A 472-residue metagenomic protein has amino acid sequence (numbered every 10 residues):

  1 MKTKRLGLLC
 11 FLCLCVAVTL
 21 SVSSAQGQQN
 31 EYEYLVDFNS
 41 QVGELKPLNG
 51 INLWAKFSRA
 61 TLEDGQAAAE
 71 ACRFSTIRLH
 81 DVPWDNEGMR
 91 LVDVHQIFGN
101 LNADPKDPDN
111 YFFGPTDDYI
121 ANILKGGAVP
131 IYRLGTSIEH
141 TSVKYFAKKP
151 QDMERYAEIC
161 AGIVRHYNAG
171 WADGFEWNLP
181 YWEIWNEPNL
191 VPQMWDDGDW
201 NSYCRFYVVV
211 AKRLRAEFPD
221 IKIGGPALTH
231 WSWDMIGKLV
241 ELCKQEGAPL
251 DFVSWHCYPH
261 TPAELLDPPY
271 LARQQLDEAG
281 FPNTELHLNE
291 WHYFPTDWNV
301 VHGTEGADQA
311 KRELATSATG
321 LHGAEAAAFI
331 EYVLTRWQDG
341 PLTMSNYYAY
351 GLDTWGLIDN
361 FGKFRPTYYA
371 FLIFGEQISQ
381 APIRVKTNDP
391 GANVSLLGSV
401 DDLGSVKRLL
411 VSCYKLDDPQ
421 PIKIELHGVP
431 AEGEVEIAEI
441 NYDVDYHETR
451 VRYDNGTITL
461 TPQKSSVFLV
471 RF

Functional and structural regions predicted by a protein language model:
M1-F11: Bacterial N-terminal signal peptides that target proteins for export
C10-S21: Bacterial N-terminal signal peptides
S24-C72: Mature N-terminal, pre-catalytic/accessory segment of carbohydrate-active enzymes
T61, D199-I330, G340: Noncatalytic carbohydrate-binding groove/subsite architecture in carbohydrate-active enzymes
C72-P262: Substrate-binding cleft and catalytic face of glycoside hydrolase catalytic domains, especially the flexible beta-alpha
H292-L397, D402: Aromatic/acidic polysaccharide-binding cleft in carbohydrate-active enzymes
P390-A431, S465-R471: Carbohydrate-binding surface patches
R452-F472: C-terminal beta-strand-rich structural cap/linker in extracellular carbohydrate-active enzymes
